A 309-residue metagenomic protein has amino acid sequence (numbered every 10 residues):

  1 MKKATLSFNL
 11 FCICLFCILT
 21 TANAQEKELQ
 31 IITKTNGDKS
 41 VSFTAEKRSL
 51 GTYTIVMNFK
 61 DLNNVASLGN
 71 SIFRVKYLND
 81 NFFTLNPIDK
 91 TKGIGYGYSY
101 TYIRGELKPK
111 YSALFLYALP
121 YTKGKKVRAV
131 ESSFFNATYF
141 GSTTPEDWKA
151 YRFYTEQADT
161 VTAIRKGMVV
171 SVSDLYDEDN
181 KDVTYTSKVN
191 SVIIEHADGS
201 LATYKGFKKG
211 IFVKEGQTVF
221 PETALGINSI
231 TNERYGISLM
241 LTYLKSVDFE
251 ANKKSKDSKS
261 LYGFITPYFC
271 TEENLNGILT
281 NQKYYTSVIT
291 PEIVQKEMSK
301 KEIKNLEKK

Functional and structural regions predicted by a protein language model:
M1-L29, A45: Bacterial Sec-dependent N-terminal signal peptides
Q25, F212-V213, I230-Y235: Short glycine/proline-centered loop/turn elements that form peptide/ligand docking sites
T35-K39, R48-A66: Short acidic, flexible loop segments centered on an aromatic residue
V75-T186, T280-K309: Surface-exposed, glycine-biased beta-strand/turn segments
D89-K90, L175-Y176, L225-R234: Short, charged beta-turn/beta-strand-edge "cap" motif at the junction between a beta-strand and an adjacent loop
Y117, E215-T223, I237-K309: Acidic, glycine-rich catalytic/binding loops that coordinate metals and/or anionic ligands
V161, G167-V170, G216-N228: A structural signal for short beta-strand/turn segments enriched in small hydrophobics and glycine
I164-K208, G236-S238: Zn2+-dependent peptidoglycan hydrolase active-site motif and core
